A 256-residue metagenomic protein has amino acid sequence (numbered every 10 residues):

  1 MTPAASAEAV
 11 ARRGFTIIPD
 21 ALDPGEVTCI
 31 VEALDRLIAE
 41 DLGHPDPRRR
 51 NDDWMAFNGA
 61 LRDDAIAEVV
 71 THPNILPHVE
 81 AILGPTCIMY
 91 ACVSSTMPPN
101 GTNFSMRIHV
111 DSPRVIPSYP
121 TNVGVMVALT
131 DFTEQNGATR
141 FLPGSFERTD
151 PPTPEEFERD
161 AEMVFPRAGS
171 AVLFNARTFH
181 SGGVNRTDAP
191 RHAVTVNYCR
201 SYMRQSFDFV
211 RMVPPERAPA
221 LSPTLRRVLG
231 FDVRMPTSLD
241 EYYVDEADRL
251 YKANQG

Functional and structural regions predicted by a protein language model:
M1-R13, I18-V115: Non-heme Fe(II)-dependent double-stranded beta-helix
I17-I18, V127, V172-F174: Short hydrophobic-aromatic micro-motifs
D23-P24, S95-M97, F132-E134, F146-E147 (+2 more regions): Short, solvent-exposed loop/turn segments at secondary-structure junctions
L61, V70-T71, L142, F174 (+1 more regions): A conserved hydrophobic position in a structured secondary element of the catalytic/binding core that shapes
I88, Y119-T121, D188-P190: A short, structural micro-pattern
C92-S94, V125-V127, V194-Y198: A structural signal for short, well-ordered beta-strand segments
T102-P166, M203-V213: Catalytic core of non-heme Fe(II) oxygenases with the double-stranded beta-helix
R148-T149, T153-L173, R177-T178, G183-G256: Conserved double-stranded beta-helix
